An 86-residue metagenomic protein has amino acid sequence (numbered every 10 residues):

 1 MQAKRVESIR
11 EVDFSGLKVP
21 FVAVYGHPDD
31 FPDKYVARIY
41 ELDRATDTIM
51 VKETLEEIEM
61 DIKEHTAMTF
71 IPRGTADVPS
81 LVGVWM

Functional and structural regions predicted by a protein language model:
Q2-K34, H65, I71-R73: Short N-terminal "domain-start" leader segments that mark the transition from disordered tails or signal peptides into
K4, G16, R44-E53: Local beta-strand/beta-hairpin segments that build beta-sheet-rich folds
F31-D47: A short, structured beta-strand/loop element
I49-I71: A short, charged, amphipathic alpha-helix used as a generic interaction element across diverse proteins
M68-M86: Short, mixed-charge low-complexity intrinsically disordered segments
